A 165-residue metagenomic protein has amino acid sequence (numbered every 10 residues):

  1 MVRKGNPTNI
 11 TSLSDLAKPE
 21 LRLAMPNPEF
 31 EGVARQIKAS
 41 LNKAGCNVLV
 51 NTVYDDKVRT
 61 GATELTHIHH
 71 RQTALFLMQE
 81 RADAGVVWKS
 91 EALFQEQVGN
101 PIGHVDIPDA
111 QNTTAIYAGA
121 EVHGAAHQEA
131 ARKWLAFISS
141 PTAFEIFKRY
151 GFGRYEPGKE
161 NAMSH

Functional and structural regions predicted by a protein language model:
M1-H165: Exported/periplasmic ABC-transporter solute-binding proteins
